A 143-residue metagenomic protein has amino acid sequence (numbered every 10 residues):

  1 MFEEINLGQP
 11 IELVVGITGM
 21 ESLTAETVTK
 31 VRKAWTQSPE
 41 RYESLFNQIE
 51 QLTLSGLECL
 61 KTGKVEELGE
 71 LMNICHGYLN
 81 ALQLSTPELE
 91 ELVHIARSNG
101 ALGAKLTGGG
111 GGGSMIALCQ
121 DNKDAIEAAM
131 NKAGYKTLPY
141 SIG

Functional and structural regions predicted by a protein language model:
M1-A104, I116-G143: C-terminal nucleotide
G112-S114: Glycine-rich active-site/cofactor-binding loop and its immediate structural neighborhood
